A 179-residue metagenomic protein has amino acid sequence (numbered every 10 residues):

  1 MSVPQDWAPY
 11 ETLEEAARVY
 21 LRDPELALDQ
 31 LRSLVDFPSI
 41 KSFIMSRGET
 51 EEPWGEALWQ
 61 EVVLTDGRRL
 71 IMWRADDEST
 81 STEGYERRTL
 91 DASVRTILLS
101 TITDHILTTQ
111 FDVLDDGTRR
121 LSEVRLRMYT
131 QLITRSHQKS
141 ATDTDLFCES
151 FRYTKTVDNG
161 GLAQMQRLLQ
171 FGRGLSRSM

Functional and structural regions predicted by a protein language model:
M1-R68, A75-T80: Anionic N-terminal interaction surfaces
S2-Q5, S79-M179: Acidic, Ser/Thr- and proline-rich intrinsically disordered linker/docking segments of eukaryotic scaffolds
